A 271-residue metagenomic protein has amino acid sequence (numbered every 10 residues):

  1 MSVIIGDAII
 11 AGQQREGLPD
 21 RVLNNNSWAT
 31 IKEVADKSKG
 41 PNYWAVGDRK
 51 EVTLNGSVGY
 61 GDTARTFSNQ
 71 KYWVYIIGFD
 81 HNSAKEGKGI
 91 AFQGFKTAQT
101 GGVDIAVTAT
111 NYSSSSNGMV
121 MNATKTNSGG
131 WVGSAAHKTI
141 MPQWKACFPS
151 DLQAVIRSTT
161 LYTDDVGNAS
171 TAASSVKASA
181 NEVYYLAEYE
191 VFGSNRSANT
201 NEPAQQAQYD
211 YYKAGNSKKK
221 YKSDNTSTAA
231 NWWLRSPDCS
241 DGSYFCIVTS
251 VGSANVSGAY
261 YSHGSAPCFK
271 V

Functional and structural regions predicted by a protein language model:
V3, G12-V271: Collagenous Gly-X-Y triple-helix signature in extracellular proteins
